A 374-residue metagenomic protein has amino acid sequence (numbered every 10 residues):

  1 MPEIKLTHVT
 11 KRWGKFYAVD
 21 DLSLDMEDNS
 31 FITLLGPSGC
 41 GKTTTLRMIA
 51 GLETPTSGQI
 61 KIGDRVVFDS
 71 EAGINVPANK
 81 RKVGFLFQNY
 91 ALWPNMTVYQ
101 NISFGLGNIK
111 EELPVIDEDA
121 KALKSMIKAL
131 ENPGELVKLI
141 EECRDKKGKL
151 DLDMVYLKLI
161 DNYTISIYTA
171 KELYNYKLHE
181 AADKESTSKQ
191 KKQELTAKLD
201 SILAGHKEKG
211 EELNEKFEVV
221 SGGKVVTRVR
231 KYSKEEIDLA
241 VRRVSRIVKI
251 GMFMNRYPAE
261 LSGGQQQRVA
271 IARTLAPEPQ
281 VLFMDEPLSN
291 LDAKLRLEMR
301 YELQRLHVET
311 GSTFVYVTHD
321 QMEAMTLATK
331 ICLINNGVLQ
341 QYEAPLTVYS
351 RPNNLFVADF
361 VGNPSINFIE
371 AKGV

Functional and structural regions predicted by a protein language model:
L35-P37: The feature captures the beta-strand-to-loop junction immediately N-terminal to the Walker
A50: Helix-to-loop junction immediately C-terminal to a conserved catalytic motif
Q59-K61, R65, V338: ATP-binding/catalytic-site motifs of ATP-hydrolyzing domains
V67-G84, N108-E111, V115-D117, I127 (+8 more regions): ABC ATPase NBD coupling module
M96-G105, P114-D117: Short coil-to-helix segment of the ABC ATPase nucleotide-binding domain corresponding to the Q-loop/switch region
Q100-F104, N108, V229-F356: ABC ATPase nucleotide-binding domains
